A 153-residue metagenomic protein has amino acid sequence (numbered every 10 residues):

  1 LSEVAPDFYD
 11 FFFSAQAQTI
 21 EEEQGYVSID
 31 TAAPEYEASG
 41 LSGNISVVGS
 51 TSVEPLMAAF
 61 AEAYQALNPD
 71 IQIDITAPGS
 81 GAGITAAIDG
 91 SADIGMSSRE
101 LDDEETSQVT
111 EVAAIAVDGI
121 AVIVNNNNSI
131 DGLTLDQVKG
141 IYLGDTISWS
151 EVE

Functional and structural regions predicted by a protein language model:
L1-E153: Flexible loop/hinge segments at secondary-structure junctions
